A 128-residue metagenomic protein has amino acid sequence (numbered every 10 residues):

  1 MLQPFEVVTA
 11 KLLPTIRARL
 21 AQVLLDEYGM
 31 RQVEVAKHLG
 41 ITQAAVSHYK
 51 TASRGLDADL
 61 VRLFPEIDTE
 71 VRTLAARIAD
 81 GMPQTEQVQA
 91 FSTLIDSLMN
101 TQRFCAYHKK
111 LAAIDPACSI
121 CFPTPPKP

Functional and structural regions predicted by a protein language model:
M1-R17: Short, Lys/Arg-enriched anionic-surface-contact patches
L13-G29: Short, amphipathic alpha-helical "recognition" segments used to contact nucleic acids or chromatin
R31-K37: Short alpha-helical "recognition helix" segments of helix-turn-helix
G40-A44: Short coil turns linking two alpha-helices in DNA-binding domains
S47-H48: Key DNA-contacting residues within the recognition helix of helix-turn-helix
A52: Alpha-helical DNA-recognition elements
L56-T73: Short Lys/Arg-enriched helix C-cap and helix-to-coil transition segments that create basic nucleic-acid-contact patches
E70-P128: Helix-turn-helix/homeodomain-like alpha-helical modules used for DNA recognition and transcription-factor dimerization
